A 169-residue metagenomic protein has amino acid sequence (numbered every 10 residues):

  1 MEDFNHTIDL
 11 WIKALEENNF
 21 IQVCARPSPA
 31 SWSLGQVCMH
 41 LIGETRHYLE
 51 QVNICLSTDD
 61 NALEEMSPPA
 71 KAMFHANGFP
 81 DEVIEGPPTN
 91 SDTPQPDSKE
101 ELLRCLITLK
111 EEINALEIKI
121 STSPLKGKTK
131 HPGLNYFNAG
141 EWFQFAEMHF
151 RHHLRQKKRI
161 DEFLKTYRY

Functional and structural regions predicted by a protein language model:
E2, H6-T7, W11, G43 (+4 more regions): Soluble, non-transmembrane catalytic domains of enzymes that act on hydrophobic metabolites at membranes
D3, K71-P124: Acidic/histidine-rich alpha-helical segments that form the ligand environment of transition-metal centers
N5, A14-S31: An N-terminal domain-cap segment
T7, W11-A14, N18, T58-D60 (+1 more regions): Alpha-helical transmembrane segments and their immediate interhelical/interface regions in integral membrane proteins
I8, I12, C38, L49 (+3 more regions): A generic alpha-helix structural signal
K13, E17, G43, E50 (+5 more regions): A generic structural signal for well-ordered alpha-helical segments enriched in polar/charged residues
C24-F74, T122-Y169: Short, contiguous alpha-helical
